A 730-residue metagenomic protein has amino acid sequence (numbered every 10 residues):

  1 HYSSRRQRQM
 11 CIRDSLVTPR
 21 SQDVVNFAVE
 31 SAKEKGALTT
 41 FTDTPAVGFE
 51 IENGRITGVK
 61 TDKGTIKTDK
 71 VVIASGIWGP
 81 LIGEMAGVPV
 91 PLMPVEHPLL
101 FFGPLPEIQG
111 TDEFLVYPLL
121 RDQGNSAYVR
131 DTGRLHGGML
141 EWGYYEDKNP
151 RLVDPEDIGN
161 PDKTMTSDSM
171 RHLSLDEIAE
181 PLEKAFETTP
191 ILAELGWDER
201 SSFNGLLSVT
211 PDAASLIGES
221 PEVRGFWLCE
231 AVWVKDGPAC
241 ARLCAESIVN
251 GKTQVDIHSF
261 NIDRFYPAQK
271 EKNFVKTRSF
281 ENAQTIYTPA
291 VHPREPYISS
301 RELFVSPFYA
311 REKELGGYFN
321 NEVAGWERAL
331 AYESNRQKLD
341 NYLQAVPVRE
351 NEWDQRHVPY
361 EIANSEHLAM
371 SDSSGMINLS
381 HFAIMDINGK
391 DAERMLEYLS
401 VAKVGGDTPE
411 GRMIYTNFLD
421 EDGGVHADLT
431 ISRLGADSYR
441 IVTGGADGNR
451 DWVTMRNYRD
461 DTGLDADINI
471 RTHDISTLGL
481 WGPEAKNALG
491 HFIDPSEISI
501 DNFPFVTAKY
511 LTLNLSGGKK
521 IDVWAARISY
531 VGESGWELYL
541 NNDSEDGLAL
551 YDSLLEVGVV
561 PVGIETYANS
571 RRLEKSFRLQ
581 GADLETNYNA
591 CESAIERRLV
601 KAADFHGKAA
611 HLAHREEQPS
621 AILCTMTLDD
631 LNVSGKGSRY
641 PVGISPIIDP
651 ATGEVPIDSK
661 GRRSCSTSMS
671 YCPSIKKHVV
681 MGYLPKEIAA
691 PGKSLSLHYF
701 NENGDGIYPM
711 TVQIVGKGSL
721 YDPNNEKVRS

Functional and structural regions predicted by a protein language model:
H1-R8, I12: Single conserved hydrophobic/aromatic residue that forms the stacking wall/gate of nucleotide- or nucleobase-binding
R13-K33, F41, S169-A179, A231-A239: Short beta-strand to alpha-helix junction loop
S15-K70: Helical element adjacent to the flavin cofactor pocket in flavoenzyme catalytic cores
L16, S126, L206-S208, V223-G237 (+2 more regions): Glycine-rich phosphate/pyrophosphate-binding beta-alpha loops
I66-W78, A241: Short hydrophobic core segments
A86-F114, E183, A383-D386, S570-E574 (+1 more regions): Central beta-strand plus flanking loop segment that forms part of the substrate or channel wall within the catalytic
G124, P155, T164-H292, P296-S300: C-terminal catalytic lobe of FAD-dependent flavoproteins
Y266-S730: Glycine/proline-enriched, intrinsically flexible loops and inter-domain linkers
